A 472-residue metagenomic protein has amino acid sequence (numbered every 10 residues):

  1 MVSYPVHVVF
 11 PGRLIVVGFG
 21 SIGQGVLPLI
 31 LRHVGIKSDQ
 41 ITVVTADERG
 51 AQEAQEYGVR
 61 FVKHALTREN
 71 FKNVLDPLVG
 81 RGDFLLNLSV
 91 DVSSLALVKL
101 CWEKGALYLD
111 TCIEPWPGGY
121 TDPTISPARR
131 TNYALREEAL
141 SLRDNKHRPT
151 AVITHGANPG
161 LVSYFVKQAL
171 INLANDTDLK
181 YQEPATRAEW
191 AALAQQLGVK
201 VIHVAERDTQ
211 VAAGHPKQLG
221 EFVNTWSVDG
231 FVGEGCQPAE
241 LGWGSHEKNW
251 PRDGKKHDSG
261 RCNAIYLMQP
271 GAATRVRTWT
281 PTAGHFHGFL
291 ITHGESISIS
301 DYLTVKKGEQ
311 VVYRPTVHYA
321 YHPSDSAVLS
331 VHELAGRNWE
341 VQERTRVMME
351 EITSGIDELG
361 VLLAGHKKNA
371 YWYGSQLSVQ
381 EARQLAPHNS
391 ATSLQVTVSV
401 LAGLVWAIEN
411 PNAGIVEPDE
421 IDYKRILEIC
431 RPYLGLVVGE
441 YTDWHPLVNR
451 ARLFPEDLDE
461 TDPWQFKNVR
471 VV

Functional and structural regions predicted by a protein language model:
M1-P11: A short, basic/flexible loop-to-alpha-helix module at the beginning of a structural domain
L14-G20: Conserved N-terminal Rossmann-fold NAD(P)-binding element of oxidoreductases
I22-G25: Hydrophobic/small residue at the entry helix of a nucleotide-binding pocket
K37-Q55: NAD(P)-binding Rossmann-fold cofactor-contacting core
E56-E69: Rossmann-fold cofactor-recognition segment
L66-V79: Conserved Rossmann-fold cofactor-binding substructure of NAD(P)-dependent oxidoreductases
V92-E103, T111-R148: Rossmann-fold NAD(P)-binding glycine/threonine-rich loop
N172-V472: C-terminal catalytic/substrate-binding lobe primarily of soluble NAD(P)-dependent oxidoreductases
